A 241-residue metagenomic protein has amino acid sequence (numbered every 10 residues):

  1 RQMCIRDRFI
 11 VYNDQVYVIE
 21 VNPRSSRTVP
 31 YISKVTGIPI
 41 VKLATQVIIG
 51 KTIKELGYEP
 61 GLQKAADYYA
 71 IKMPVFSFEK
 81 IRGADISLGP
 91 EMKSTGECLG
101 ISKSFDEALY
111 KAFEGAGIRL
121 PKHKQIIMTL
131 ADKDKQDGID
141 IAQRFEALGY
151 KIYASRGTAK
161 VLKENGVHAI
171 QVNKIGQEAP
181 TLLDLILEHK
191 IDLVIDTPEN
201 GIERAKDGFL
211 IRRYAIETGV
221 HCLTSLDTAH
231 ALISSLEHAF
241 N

Functional and structural regions predicted by a protein language model:
Q2, R6-K122: ATP-dependent carboxylate activation and anion-phosphoryl transfer catalytic cores that bind Mg-ATP to form
F9-V11, E20-P23, M73-V75, S102-K103 (+5 more regions): Active-site proximal loops enriched in glycine and acidic residues that flank catalytic Cys/His/Asp and coordinate
V35, E114-A116, D140-A147, H168 (+2 more regions): Short, solvent-exposed amphipathic alpha-helical segments in soluble enzyme and RNA/protein-processing domains
V35, P39, L43, K93 (+9 more regions): Conserved active-site and cofactor/substrate-binding residues in soluble primary-metabolism enzymes
K80, D85, G89-G96, D106-K111 (+7 more regions): Catalytic domains of riboflavin
P121-E203: Conserved structured catalytic cores and adjacent interaction surfaces of nucleotide-binding/hydrolyzing enzymes
N173-K174, L182-N241: Peripheral docking tails and interdomain loops at the edges of cofactor- or intermediate-handling domains
